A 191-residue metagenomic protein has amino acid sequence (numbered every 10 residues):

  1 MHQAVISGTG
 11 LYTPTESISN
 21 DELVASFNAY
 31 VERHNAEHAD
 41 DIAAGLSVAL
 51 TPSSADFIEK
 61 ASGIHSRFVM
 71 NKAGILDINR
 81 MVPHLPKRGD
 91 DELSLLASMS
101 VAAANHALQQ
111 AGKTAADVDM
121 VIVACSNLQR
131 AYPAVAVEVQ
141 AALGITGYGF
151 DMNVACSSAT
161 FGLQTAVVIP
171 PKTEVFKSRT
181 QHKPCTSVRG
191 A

Functional and structural regions predicted by a protein language model:
M1-A116, L143: Conserved "HGTGT" condensation-loop signature of ketosynthase/thiolase-family condensing enzymes that catalyze
P14, S126-Q129: Surface-exposed, flexible loop/turn segments at secondary-structure boundaries
E32, N105, Q109-A116, Q129-A191: Acyl-thioester C-C bond-transforming condensing/cleaving domain
K72, V121, N153: Residue-level "edge-of-site" marker
L76-D77, S126, S158: Short secondary-structure boundary/hinge segments and terminal tails
D119-S126: Short glycine-rich or small-residue beta-strand-to-loop segments that form or flank ligand, phosphate, metal/Fe-S
